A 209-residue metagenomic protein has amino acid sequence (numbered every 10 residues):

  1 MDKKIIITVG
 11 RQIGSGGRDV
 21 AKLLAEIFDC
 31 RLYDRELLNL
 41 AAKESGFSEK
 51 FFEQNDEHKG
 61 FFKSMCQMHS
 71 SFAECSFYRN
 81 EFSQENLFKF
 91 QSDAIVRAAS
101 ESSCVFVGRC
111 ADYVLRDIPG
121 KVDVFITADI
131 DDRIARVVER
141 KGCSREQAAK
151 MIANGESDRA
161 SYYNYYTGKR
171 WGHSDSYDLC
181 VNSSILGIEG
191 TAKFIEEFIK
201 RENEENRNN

Functional and structural regions predicted by a protein language model:
K3-R11, S102: Pre-Walker A (Motif I) flank of P-loop NTPase domains
V9-K22: Glycine-rich phosphate-binding P-loop
R31-A42: Short beta-strand-centered segment that lines the nucleotide-binding/catalytic pocket of NTP-utilizing
A42-S103: ATP-dependent small-molecule kinase phosphotransfer cores that center on conserved nucleotide phosphate-binding segments
F62-M68, S144-I188: Small-molecule kinase domains that catalyze NTP-dependent phosphoryl transfer to phosphate-bearing small molecules
D93-V96, Y165-N209: NTP-dependent small-molecule kinase module
A98, V114-D117: RNA pseudouridine synthases
D117-R140, R145-A153: Conserved phosphate-donor/acceptor-positioning beta-strand/loop module used by diverse small-molecule
